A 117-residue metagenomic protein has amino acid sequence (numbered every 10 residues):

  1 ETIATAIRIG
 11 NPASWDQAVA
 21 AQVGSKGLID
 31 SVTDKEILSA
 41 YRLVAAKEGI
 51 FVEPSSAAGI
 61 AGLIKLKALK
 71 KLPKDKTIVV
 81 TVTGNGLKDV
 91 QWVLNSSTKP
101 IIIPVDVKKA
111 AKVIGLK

Functional and structural regions predicted by a protein language model:
E1, A61-K117: Phosphate-binding loop/pocket of nucleotide- and phosphate-handling active sites
E1-F51, N95-K117: Active-site/ligand-binding loops adjacent to catalytic centers
I7, N11-A13, E36, S56-A58 (+1 more regions): Glycine-rich beta-alpha junction loops
L38-A45, G49-K65, K76-I78: Substrate-binding/catalytic subdomain of NAD(P)-dependent oxidoreductase enzymes
